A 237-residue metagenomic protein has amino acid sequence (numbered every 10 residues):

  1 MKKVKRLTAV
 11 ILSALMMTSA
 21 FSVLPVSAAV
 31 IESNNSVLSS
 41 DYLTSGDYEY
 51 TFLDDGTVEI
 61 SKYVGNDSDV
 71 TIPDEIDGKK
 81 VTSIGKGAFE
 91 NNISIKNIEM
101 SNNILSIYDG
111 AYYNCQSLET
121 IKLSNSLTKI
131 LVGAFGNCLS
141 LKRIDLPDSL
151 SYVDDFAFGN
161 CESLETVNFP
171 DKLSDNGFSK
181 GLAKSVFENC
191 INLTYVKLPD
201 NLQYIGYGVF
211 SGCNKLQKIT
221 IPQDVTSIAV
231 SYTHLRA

Functional and structural regions predicted by a protein language model:
K2-I11: Bacterial N-terminal signal peptides that target proteins for export
L12-A20: Hydrophobic core
A20-N35: Sec-dependent signal peptide cleavage junction
S33-Y48: N-terminal low-complexity, Pro/Thr/Ser-rich intrinsically disordered segments that act as propeptides or flexible
D47-G56, G65-T82, I93-S106, Q116-K129 (+4 more regions): Structural signature of tandem-repeat unit edges
K86-A88, D109-A111, L131-A134, D154-A157 (+3 more regions): Consensus positions within tandem repeat domains that build extended binding/scaffold surfaces
T233-A237: Conserved small/polar residues in nucleotide/adenosyl-binding loops
